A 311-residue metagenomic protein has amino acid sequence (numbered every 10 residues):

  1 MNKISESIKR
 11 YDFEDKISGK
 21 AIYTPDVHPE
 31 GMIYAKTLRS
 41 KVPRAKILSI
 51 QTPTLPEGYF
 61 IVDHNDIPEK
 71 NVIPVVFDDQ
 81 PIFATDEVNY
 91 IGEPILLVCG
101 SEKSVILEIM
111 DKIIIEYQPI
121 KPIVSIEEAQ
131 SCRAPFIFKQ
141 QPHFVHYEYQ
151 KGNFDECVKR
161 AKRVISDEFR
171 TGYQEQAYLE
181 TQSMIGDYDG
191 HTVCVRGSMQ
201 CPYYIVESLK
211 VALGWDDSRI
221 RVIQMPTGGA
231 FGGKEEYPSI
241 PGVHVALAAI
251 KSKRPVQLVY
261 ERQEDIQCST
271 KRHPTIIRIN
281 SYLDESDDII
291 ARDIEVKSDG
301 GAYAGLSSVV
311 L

Functional and structural regions predicted by a protein language model:
M1-Q141, K251, L306: Flexible, low-hydrophobicity surface segments
K3-E6, V105-S125, Y147, I205 (+1 more regions): Gly/Pro-rich active-site capping loops and adjacent beta-alpha segments that organize cofactor/substrate pockets
I22, V42-R44, D66-P68, I95 (+8 more regions): Short, glycine-/Ser/Thr-/acidic-enriched flexible segments
G31-Y34, E57-Y59, T85, G92-I95 (+7 more regions): Short coil/turn connectors at secondary-structure junctions
T37-V62, L96-E116, M184-M225, G232-S252 (+2 more regions): Alpha-helical support elements that line or immediately flank enzyme active sites and cofactor-binding pockets
H64, R219-M225, K253-Q263, I290-E295: Beta-strand segments within the central parallel beta-sheet cores of soluble alpha/beta enzyme folds
P68, S131-L213: Helix-loop-helix junctions that connect adjacent transmembrane helices in secondary transporters/permeases, recognized
F77-I106, G233-E285: Glycine-rich and small/hydrophobic secondary-structure elements
